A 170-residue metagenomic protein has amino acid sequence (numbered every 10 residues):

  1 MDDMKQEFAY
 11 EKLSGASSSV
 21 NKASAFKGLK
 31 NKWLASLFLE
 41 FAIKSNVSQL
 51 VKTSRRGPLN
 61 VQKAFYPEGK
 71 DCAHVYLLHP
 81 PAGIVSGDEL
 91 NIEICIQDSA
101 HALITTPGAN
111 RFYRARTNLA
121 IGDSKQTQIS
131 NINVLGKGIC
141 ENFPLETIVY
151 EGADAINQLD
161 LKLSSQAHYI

Functional and structural regions predicted by a protein language model:
M1-Q126: Terminal catalytic/cofactor-binding subdomain
S99-Q158, S164: Intrinsically disordered, low-complexity linker/loop segments enriched in Gly/Pro and charged/polar residues
K162, H168-I170: A contiguous pocket-lining binding segment that forms or flanks enzyme active sites
